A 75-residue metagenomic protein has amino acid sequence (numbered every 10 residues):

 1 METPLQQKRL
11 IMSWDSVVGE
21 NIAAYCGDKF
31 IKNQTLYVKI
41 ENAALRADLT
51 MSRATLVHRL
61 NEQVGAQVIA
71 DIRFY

Functional and structural regions predicted by a protein language model:
M1-E41, A47-M51, T55-Y75: Contiguous, often N-terminal, cationic amphipathic patches that form binding interfaces
